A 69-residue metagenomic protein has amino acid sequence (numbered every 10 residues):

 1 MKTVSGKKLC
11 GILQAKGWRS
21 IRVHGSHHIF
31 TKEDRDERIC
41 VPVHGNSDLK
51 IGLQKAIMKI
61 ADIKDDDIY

Functional and structural regions predicted by a protein language model:
M1-H24: N-terminal first-folded block
K8, H27, Q54: Gly/Ser/Thr-rich beta-alpha loop segments that engage phosphate groups in nucleotides
H27-H28, H44: Histidine-centered active-site/metal-ligand motif
F30-D34: Active-site beta-strand termini and strand-to-loop segments that position acidic
R35-I39: Short, charged/polar, Gly/Pro-enriched secondary-structure boundary elements
G45-Y69: C-terminal structural segments of small proteins and small subunits
